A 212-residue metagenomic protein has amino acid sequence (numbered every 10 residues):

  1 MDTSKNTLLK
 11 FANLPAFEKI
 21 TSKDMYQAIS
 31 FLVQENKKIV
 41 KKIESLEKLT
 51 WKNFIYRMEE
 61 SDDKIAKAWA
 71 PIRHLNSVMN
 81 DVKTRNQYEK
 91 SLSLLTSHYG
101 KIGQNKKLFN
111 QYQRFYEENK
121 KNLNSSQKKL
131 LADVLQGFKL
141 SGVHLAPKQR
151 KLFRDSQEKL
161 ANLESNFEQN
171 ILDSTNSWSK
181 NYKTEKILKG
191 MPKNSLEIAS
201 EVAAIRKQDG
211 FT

Functional and structural regions predicted by a protein language model:
M1-T212: Zn2+-dependent metallopeptidase catalytic domains
